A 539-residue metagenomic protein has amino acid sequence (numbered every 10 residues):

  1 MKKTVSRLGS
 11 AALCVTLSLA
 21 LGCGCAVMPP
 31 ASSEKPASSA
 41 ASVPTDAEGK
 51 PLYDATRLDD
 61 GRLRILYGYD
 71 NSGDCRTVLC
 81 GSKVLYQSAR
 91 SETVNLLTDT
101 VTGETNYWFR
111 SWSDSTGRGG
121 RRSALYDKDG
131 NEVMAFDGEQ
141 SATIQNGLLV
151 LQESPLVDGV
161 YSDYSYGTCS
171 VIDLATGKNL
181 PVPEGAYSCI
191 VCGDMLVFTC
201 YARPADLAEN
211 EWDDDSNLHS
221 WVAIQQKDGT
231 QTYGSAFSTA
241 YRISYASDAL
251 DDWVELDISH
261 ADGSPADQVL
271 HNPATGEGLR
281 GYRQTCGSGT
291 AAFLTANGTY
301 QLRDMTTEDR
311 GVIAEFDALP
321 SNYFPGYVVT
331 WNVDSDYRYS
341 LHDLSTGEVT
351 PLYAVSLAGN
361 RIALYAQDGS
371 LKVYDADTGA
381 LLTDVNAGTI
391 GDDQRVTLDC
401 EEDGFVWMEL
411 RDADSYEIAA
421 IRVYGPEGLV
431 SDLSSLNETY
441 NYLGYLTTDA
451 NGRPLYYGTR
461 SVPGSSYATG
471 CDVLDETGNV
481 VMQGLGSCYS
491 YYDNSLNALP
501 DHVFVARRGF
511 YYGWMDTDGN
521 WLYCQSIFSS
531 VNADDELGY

Functional and structural regions predicted by a protein language model:
K2-L13: Bacterial N-terminal signal peptides that target proteins for export
A12-G22: Bacterial N-terminal signal peptides
A20-M28, L125, V171: Hydrophobic membrane-targeting alpha-helices
G22-A41: Sec-dependent signal peptide cleavage junction
A40-Y539: Residue-level detector of conserved, function-critical positions
